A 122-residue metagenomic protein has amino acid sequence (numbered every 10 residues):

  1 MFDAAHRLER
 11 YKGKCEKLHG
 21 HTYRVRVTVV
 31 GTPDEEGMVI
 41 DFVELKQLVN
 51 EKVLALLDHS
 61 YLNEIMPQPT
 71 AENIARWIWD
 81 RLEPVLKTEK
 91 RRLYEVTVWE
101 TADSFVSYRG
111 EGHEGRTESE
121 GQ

Functional and structural regions predicted by a protein language model:
M1-Q122: Charge-rich, low-complexity N-terminal segments
